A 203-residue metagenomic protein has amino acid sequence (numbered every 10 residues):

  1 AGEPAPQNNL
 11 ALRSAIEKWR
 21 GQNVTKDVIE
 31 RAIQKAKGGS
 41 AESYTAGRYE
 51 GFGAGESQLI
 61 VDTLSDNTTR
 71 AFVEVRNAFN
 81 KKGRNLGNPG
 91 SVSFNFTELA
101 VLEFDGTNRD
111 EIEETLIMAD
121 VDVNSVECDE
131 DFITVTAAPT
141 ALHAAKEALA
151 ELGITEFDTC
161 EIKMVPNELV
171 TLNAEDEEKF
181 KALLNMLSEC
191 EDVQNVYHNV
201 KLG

Functional and structural regions predicted by a protein language model:
A1-A5: Intrinsically disordered, Lys/Arg-rich N-terminal extensions and targeting peptides of nucleic-acid-associated proteins
P6-L12, A46-A54, L86-F96, T155-P166: Flexible hinge/switch segments at interdomain interfaces of large molecular machines
N8-T63: Translation machinery proteins
N23-V28, N67-A71, D122: Helix N-cap / loop-to-helix initiation motif
V28, G87-G90, N195-H198: Short beta-strand elements
S40-Y49, N80-P89, D110-V123, G153-E156: Short amphipathic beta-strand starts and helix->beta connectors
E50-L64, A71-T97: RNA pseudouridine synthases
V101-G203: Positively charged, low-complexity, intrinsically disordered RNA-binding extensions
